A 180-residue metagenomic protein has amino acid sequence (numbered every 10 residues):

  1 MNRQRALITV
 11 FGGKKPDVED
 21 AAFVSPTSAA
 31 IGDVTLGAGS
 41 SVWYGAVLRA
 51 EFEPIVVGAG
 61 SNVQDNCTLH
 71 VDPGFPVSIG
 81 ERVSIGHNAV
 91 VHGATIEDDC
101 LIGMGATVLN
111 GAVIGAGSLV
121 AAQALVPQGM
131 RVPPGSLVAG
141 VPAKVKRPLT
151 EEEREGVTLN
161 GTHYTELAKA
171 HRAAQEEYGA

Functional and structural regions predicted by a protein language model:
M1-V18, E51, V57-A59, D65-C67 (+2 more regions): Glycine-rich hexapeptide-repeat left-handed beta-helix
G13, V18-N62, N66-V71: A positional/architectural concept
